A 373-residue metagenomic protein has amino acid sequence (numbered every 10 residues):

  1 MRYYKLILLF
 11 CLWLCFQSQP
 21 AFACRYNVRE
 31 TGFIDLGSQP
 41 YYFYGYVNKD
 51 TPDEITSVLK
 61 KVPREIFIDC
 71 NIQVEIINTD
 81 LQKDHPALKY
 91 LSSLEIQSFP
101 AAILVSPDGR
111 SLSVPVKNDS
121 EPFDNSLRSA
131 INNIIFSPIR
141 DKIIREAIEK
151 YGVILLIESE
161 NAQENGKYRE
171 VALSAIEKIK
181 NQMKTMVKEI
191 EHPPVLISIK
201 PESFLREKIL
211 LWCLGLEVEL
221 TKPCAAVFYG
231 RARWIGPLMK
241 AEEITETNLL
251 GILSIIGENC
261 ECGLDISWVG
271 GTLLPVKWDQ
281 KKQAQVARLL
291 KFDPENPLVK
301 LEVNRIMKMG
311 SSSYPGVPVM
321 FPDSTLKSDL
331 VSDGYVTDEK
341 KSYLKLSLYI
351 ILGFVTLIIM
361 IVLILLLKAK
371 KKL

Functional and structural regions predicted by a protein language model:
M1-I7: Bacterial N-terminal signal peptides that target proteins for export
I7-Q17: Bacterial N-terminal signal peptides
F22-L373: Non-globular targeting/processing and membrane-anchoring segments
